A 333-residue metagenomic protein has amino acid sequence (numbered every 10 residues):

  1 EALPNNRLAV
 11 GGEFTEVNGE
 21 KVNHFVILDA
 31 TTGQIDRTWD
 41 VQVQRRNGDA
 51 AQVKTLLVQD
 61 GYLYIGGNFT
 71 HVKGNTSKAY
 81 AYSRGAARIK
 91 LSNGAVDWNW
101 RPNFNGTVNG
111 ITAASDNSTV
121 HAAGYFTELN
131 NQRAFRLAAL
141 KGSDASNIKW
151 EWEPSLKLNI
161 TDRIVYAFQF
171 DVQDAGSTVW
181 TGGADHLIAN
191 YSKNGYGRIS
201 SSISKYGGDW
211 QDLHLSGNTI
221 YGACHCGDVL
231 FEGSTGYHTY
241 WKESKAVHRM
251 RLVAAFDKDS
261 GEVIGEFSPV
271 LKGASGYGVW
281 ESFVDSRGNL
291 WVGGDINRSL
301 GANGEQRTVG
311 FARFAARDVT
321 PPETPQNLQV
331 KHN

Functional and structural regions predicted by a protein language model:
E1-P325: Extracytoplasmic surface signature
Q326-H332: Short, solvent-exposed loop/edge segments of extracellular or virion-exposed proteins
